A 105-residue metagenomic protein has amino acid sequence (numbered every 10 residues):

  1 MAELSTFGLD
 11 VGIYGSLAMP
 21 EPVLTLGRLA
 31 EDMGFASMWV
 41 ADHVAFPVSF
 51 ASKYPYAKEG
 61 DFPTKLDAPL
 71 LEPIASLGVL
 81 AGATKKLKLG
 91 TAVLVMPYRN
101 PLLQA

Functional and structural regions predicted by a protein language model:
M1-A83: N-terminal beta1-alpha1-beta2 module of alpha/beta enzyme domains
M19-T25, P97-A105: Glycine-rich anion/phosphate-binding loops
V44-A45, L94, Y98: Conserved beta-strand edge residues that scaffold enzyme active sites
F62-L66, G90, P97: Residues at structural and domain junctions
T84-A92: Conserved catalytic cysteine-centered active-site region of acyl-thioester-dependent Claisen-condensing enzymes
